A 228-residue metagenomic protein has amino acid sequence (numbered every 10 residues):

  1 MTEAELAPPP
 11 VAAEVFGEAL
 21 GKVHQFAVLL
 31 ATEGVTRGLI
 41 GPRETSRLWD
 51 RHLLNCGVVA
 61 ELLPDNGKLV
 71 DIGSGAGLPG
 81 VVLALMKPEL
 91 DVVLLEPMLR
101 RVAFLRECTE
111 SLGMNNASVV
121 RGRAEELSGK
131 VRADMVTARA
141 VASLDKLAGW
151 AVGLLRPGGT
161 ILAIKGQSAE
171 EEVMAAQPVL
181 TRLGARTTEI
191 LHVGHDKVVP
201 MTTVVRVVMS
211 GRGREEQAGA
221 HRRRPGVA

Functional and structural regions predicted by a protein language model:
M1-V70, M86, R100-A117: Class I SAM-dependent transferase core
L6-A7, G77, L95: Selective for proline/serine-rich intrinsically disordered segments in cytosolic/nuclear regulatory regions
R37-G38, S46-R47, A76, R139-A142 (+1 more regions): Flexible, active-site-adjacent loop/turn segments at secondary-structure boundaries
T45, G80-V82, V173: Residue-level recognition of conserved structural "scaffold" positions that shape functional pockets and channels
I72-S74: Conserved beta-strand/loop positions that form the S-adenosyl-L-methionine
A76-E89: Conserved SAM-binding loop of SAM-dependent methyltransferases across substrates and taxa, primarily the Class I
K87-A228: S-adenosylmethionine
